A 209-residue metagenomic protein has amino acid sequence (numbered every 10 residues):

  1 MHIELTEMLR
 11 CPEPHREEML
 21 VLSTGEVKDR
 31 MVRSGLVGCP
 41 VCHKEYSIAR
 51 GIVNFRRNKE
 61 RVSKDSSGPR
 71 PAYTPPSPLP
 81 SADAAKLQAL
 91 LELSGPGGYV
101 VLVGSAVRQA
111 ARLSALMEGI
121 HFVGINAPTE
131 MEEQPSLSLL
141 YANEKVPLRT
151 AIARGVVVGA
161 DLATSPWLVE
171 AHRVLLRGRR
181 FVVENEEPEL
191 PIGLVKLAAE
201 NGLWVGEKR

Functional and structural regions predicted by a protein language model:
H2-L5, T24-D29, V41, A49-G97: Class I SAM-dependent methyltransferase Rossmann-like catalytic core, especially the SAM/SAH-binding loop
M8, L36: Residues immediately within or flanking Cys/His clusters that coordinate Zn2+ in small zinc-binding modules
C11-P14, C39: Short cysteine-rich clusters marking metal-coordination/redox-active sites
A89-F122: Conserved class I S-adenosyl-L-methionine
G97-G98, Q134-A160, P166-E170: A short acidic, Gly/Pro-enriched loop at the edge of an enzyme's catalytic core that lines a small-molecule cofactor
S105-Q109, V123-M131, N185-P188: Short, polar loop motifs at secondary-structure junctions
S165-F181, E186-E187: A short glycine-rich, Lys/Arg-flanked "PGG" loop and its adjoining helix->strand segment in the class I
E189-R209: Core SAM-dependent methyltransferase catalytic element
